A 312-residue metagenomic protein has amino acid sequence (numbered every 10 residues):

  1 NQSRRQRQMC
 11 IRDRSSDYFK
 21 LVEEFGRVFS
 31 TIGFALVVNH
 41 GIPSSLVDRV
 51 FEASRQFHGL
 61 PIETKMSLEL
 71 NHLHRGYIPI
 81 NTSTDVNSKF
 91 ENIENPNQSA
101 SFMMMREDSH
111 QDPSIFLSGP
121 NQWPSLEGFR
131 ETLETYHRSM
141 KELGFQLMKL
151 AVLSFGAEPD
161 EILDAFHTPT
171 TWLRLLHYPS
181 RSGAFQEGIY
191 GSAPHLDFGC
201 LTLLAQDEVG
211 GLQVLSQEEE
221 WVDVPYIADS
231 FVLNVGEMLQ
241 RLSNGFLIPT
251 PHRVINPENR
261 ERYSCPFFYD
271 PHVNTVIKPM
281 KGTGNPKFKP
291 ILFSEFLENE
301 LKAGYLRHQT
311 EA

Functional and structural regions predicted by a protein language model:
N1-R7, I11: Single conserved hydrophobic/aromatic residue that forms the stacking wall/gate of nucleotide- or nucleobase-binding
F19-V22, V37-I42, L46, I162 (+4 more regions): Catalytic core of Fe(II)/2-oxoglutarate
G26-I32: Surface-exposed beta-strand-to-loop junctions that form interaction patches on eukaryotic regulatory domains
F29, N39, G191-A193: Residue-level signal for helical boundary/lining positions with a hydrophobic bias
F51-L203, D207-L212, I227, I277: Non-heme Fe(II) oxygenase catalytic core, chiefly the N-lobe of the double-stranded beta-helix
F293-A312: C-terminal helix/juxtamembrane-tail motif
